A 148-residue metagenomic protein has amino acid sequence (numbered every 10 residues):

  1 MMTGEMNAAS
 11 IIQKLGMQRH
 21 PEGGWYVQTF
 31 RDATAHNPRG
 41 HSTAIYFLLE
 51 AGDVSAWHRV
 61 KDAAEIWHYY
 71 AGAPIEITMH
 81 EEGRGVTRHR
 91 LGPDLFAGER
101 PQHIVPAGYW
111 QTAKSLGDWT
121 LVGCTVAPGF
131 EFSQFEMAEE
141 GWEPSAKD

Functional and structural regions predicted by a protein language model:
T3-I104, W110-A113, G117-T120, T125-D148: Non-catalytic, conserved peripheral segments adjacent to functional cores
